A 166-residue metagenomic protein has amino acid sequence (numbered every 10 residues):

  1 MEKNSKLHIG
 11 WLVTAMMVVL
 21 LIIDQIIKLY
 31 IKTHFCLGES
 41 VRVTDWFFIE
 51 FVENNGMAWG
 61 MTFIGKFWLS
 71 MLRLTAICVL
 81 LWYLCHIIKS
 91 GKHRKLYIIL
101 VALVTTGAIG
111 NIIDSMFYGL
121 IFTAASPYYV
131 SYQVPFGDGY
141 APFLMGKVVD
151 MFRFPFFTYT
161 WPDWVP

Functional and structural regions predicted by a protein language model:
M1-P166: Alpha-helical transmembrane bundles and membrane-interface segments of multipass inner-membrane proteins
